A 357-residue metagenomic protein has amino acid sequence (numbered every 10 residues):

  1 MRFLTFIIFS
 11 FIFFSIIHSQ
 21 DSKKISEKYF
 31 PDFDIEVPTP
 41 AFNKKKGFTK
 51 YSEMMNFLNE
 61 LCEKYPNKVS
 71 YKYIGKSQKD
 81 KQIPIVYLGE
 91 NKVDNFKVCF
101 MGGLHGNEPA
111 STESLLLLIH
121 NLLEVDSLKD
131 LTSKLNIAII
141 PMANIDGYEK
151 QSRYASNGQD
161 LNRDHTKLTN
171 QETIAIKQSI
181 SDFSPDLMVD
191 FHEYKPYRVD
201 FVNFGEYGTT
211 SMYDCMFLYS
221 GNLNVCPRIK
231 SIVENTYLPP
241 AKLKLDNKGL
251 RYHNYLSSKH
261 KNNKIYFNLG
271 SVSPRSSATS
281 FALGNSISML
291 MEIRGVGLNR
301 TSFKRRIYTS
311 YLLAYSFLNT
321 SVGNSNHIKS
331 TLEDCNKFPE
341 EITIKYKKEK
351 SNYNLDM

Functional and structural regions predicted by a protein language model:
M1-S22: Bacterial Sec-dependent N-terminal signal peptides
H18-T39, F204-L218, G284-L290: Short, compositionally biased low-complexity segments
D21-Q82: Short glycine- and acidic-rich boundary segments immediately preceding or forming the N-terminal edge of structured
L61-K64, N121, S179, K244 (+1 more regions): Generic, well-ordered alpha-helical scaffold segments in large soluble proteins
Y71, I85, I139, M188 (+2 more regions): Conserved beta-strand scaffold positions in the cores of enzyme catalytic domains, especially in NTP/NDP-utilizing
Q78-L104: Acidic/His- and Gly-rich active-site-bordering loop/insert found across diverse amide/peptide-bond hydrolases
D94-L104, P109-F267, V272: Active-site/substrate-binding loop(s) of hydrolase catalytic cores
S257-M357: Hard-cation-handling environments
